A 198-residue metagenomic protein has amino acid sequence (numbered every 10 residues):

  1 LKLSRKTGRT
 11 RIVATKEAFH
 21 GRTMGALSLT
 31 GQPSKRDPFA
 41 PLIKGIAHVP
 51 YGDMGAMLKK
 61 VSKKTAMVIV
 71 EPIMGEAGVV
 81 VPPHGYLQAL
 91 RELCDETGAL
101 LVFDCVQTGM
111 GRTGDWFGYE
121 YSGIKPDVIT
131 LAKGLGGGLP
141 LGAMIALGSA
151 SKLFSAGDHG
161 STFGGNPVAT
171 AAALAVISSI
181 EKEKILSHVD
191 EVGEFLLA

Functional and structural regions predicted by a protein language model:
L1-A198: Conserved N-terminal phosphate-binding loop of PLP-dependent enzymes in the Aspartate aminotransferase
